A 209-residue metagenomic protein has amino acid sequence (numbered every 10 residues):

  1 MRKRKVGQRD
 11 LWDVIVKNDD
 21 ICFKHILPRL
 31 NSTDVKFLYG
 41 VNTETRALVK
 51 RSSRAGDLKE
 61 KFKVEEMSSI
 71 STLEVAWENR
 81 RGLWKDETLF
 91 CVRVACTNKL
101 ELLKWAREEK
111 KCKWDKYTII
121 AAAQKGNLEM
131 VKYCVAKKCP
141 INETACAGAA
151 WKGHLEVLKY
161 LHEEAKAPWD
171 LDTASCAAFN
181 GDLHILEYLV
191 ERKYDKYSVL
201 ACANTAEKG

Functional and structural regions predicted by a protein language model:
M1-G209: Ankyrin repeat (ANK) tandem alpha-helical domains that serve as protein-protein interaction scaffolds, prominent
